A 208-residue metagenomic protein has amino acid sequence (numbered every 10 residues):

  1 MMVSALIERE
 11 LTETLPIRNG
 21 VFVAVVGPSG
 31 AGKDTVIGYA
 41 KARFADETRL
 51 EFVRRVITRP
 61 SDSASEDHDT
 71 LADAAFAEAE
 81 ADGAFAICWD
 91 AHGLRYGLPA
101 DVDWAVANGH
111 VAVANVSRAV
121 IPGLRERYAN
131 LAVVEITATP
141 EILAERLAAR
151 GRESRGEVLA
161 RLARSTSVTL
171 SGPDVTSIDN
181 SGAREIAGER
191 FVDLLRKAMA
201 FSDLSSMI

Functional and structural regions predicted by a protein language model:
V3-E10, E145, R152-E153, L170-I208: NTP-dependent small-molecule kinase module
V25: Hydrophobic anchor at the beta1->P-loop junction of P-loop NTPases
P28: P-loop (Walker A) phosphate-binding loop of NTP-binding proteins
A31: ATP-binding Walker
D34: Walker A/P-loop
A42-F52: Post-Walker A helix-loop "phosphate-sensing" segment adjacent to the P-loop in P-loop NTPases
E51, R55-A112, R118: ATP-dependent small-molecule kinase phosphotransfer cores that center on conserved nucleotide phosphate-binding segments
A112-S117, E126-R150: Conserved phosphate-donor/acceptor-positioning beta-strand/loop module used by diverse small-molecule
